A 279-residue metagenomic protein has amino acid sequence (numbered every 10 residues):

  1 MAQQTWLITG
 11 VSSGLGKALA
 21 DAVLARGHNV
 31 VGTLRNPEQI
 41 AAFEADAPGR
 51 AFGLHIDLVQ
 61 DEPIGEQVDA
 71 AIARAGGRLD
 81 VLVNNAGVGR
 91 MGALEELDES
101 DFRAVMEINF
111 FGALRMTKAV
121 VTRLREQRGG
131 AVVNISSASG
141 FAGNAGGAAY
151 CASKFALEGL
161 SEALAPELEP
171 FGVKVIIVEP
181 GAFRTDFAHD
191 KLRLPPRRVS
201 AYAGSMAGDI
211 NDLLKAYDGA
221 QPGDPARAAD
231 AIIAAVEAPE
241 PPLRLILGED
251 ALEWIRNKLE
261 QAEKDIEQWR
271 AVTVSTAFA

Functional and structural regions predicted by a protein language model:
S12-S13: Conserved glycine-rich cofactor-binding loop
A47-E62: Rossmann-fold cofactor-recognition segment
A93-L94, D101-R103: Substrate-binding pocket helix/loop in short-chain dehydrogenase/reductase
E95, A142-A149: Active-site loop immediately N-terminal to the catalytic Tyr-X3-Lys motif of short-chain dehydrogenase/reductase
T117, S153: Active-site helix of classical SDR
S137: Residue(s) in the substrate-gating loop at a strand-loop-helix junction that position the organic substrate next
P170-P242: SDR active-site lid
